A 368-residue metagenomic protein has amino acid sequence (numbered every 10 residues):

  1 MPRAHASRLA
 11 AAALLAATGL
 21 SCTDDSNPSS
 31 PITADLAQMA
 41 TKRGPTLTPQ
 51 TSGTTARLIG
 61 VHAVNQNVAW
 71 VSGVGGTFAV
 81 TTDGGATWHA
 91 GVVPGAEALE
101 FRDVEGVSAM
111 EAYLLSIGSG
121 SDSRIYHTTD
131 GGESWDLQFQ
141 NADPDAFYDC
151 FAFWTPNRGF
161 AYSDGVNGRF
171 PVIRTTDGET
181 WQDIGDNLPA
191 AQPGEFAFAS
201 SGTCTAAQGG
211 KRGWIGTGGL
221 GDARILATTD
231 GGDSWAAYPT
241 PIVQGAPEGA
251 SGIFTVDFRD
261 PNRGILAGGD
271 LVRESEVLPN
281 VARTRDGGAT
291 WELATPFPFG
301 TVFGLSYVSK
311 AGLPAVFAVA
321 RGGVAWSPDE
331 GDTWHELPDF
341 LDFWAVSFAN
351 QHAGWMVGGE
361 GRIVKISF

Functional and structural regions predicted by a protein language model:
M1-A10: Bacterial N-terminal signal peptides that target proteins for export
A10-A16: Hydrophobic helical h-region of N-terminal Sec-dependent signal peptides in bacterial secretory/periplasmic proteins
L20-S21: C-terminal motif of bacterial Sec signal peptides marking the signal peptidase cleavage site
D24: Short, conserved catalytic or interaction motifs in soluble domains
I32-F368: Residue-level hotspots at or immediately adjacent to binding/recognition sites across diverse folds
